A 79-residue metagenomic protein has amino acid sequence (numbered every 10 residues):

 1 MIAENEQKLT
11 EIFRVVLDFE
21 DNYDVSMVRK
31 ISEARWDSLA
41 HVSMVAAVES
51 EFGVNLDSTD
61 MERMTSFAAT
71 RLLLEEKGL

Functional and structural regions predicted by a protein language model:
M1-W36, A40-L79: Phosphopantetheine-dependent thiolation modules in NRPS/PKS and related acyl-activating systems
